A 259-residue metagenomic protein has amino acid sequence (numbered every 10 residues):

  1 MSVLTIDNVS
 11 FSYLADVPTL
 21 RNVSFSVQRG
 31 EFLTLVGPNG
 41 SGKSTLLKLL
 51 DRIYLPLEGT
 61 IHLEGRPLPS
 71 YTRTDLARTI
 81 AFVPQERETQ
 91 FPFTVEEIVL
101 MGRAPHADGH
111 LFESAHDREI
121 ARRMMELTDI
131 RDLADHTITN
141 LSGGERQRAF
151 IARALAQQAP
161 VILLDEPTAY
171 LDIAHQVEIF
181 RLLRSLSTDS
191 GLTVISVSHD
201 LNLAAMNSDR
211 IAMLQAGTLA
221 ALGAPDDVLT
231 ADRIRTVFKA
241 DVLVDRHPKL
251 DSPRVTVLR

Functional and structural regions predicted by a protein language model:
M1-I6, S10-N22, S70-T72, Q90: A short, flexible loop at the N-terminus of ABC-type nucleotide-binding domains that lies
V36-P38: The feature captures the beta-strand-to-loop junction immediately N-terminal to the Walker
D51: Helix-to-loop junction immediately C-terminal to a conserved catalytic motif
G59-P67, L76: Conserved ABC transporter NBD signature motif
L100, A115-L133, Q158: Conserved ABC ATPase "signature" region
L111, T137-L141, E145: Conserved ABC ATPase signature
I162-E166: Catalytic Walker B motif of ABC-type/P-loop ATPase nucleotide-binding domains
